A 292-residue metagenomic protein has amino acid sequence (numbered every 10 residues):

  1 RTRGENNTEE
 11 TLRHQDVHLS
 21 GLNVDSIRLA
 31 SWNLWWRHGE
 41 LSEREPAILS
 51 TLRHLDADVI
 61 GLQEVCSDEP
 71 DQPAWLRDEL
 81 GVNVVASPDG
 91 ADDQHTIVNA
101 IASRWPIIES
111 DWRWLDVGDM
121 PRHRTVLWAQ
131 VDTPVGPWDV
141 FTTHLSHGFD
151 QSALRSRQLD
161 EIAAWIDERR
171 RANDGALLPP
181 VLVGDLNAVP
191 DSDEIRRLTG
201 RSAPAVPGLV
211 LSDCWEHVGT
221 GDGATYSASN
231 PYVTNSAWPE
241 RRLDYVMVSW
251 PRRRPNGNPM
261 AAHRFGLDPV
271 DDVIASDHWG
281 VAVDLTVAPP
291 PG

Functional and structural regions predicted by a protein language model:
R1, E10-V17, D167-P180, A188-G292: Metal-dependent phosphoester-hydrolase catalytic domains
G4, H14-G21, L41, V59-H147 (+1 more regions): Structured beta-strand-rich core segments of catalytic domains in phosphoester-bond hydrolases
R28-L34, I48-Q72, A102, A129 (+5 more regions): Active-site beta-strand/loop signature of hydrolases that rely on acidic residues for catalysis
S31-E40, L145, F149: Glycine-rich phosphate-binding "P-loop"
R37-L41, D111, G221-T225: Short, solvent-exposed loop/turn elements at domain surfaces
G39-T51: Glycine-rich, highly charged phosphate/nucleotide-binding loops
L145-I162, V189-S202: Active-site-proximal segments of metal-dependent phosphoesterases and phosphodiesterases across multiple
